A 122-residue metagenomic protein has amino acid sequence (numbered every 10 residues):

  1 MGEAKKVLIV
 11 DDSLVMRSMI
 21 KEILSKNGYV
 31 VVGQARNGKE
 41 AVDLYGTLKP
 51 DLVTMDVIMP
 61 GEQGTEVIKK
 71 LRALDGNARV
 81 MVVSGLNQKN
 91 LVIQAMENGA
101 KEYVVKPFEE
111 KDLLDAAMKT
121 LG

Functional and structural regions predicted by a protein language model:
V10-D11, A35, V53: Conserved sequence signature across two-component system core domains
L14-G33: Two-component/phosphorelay signaling modules centered on CheY-like receiver
N37-E40, Q63-E66: Acidic catalytic/metal-coordinating carboxylates
L48-T54: Active-site beta3 strand of CheY-like receiver
P60-G61, Q88: The feature encodes the CheY-like receiver
N90, F108-A117: C-terminal output helix
